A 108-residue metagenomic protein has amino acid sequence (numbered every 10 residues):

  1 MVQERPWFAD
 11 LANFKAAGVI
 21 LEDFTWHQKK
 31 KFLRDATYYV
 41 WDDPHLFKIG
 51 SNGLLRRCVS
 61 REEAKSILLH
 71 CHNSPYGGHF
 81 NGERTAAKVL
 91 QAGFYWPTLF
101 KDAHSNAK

Functional and structural regions predicted by a protein language model:
M1-K108: RNase H-like DDE catalytic core and adjacent DNA/metal-binding regions of integrase/transposase superfamily proteins
